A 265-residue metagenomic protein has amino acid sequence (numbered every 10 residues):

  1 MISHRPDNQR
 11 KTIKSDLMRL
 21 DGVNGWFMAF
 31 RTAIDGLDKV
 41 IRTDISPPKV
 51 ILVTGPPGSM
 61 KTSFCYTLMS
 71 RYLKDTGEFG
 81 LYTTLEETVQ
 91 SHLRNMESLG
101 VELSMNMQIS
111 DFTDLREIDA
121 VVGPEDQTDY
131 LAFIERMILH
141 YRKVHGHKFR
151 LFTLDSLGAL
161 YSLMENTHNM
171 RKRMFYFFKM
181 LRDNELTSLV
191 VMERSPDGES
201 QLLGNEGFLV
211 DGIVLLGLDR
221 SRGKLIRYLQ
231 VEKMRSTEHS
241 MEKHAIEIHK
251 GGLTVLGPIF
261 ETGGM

Functional and structural regions predicted by a protein language model:
I2-M28, S240-M265: C-terminal regions of RecA-like/P-loop NTPase motor modules
T32-D44: Pre-Walker A adenine-sensing motif
I51-T54: Short hydrophobic/aromatic beta-strand immediately N-terminal to the Walker A/P-loop
P56-V122: Conserved P-loop
Y82, T153-L154, L186-E193: Structural recognition of the conserved hydrophobic beta-strand(s) that form the central parallel beta-sheet of P-loop
I118-D183: Phosphate-binding/switch loop-helix module in NTP-utilizing enzymes
T187-G252: Phosphate-binding/switch region of NTP-binding enzymes
